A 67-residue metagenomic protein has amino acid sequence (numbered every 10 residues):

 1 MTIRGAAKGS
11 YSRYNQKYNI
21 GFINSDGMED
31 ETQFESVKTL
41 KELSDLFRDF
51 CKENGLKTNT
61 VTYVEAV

Functional and structural regions predicted by a protein language model:
M1-K17: Short N-terminal "domain-start" leader segments that mark the transition from disordered tails or signal peptides into
T2-A7, R48-V67: Short, mixed-charge low-complexity intrinsically disordered segments
N19-G21: A short, structured beta-strand/loop element
N24-D26: Solvent-exposed strand-loop boundary residues in beta-sheet-rich modules
M28-K41: A short, exposed loop/beta-hairpin motif centered on an aromatic-Gly-Thr core
K38-K52: Short, highly charge-biased, low-complexity peptide segments
